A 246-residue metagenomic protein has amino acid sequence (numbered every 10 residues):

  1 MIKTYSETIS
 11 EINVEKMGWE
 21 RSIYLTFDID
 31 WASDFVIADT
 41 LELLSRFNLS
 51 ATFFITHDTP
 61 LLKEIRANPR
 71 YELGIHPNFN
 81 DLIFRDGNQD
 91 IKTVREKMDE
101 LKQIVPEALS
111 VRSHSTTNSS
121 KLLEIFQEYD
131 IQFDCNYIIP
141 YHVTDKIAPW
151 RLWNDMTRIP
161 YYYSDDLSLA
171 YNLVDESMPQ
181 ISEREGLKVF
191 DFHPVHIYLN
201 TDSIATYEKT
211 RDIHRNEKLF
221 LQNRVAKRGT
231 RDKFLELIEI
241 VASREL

Functional and structural regions predicted by a protein language model:
M1-R70, D99, Q103-E107, S119-Q132 (+1 more regions): Terminal accessory/targeting
W19-I29, I75-K92, L221-Q222: Glycine-rich phosphate-binding "P-loop"
D30, R112-S113: A generic secondary-structure micro-motif detector that highlights 1-2 residue hydrophobic/ambivalent hotspots embedded
T56, N78-N80, S113-T116, I138: Beta-hairpin (beta-strand-turn-beta-strand) motif
F79-E107, S113, L169-L173: Ligand-binding grooves and catalytic loops that recognize ribose/phosphate and carbohydrate rings, and esterified lipid
